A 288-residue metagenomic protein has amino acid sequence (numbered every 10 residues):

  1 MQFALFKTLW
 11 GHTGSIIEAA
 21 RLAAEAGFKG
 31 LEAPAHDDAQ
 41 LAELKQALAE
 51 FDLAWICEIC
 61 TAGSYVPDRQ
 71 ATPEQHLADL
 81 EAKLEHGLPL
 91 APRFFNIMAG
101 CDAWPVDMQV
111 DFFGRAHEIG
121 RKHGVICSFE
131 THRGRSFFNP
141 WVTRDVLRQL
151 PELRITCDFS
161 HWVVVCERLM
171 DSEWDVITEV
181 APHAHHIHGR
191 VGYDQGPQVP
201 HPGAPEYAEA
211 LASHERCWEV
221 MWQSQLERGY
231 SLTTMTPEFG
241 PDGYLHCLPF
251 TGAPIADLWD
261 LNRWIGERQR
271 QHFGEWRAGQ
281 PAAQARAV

Functional and structural regions predicted by a protein language model:
M1-A82, R263-V288: N-terminal pre-domain/capping segments
Q2, I17-E18, Q149-L153, V164-V288: Histidine-acidic metal/acid-base catalytic patches
Q2-T8, L31-A33, L53-C60, F95-I97 (+4 more regions): Hydrophobic faces of well-ordered beta-strands that scaffold small-molecule active sites in alpha/beta enzyme cores
F6-G11, P34-H36, C60-S64, G100-D102 (+4 more regions): Active-site beta-loop-alpha junctions enriched in small/polar residues
S15, H36, Q75-D79, M108 (+4 more regions): Soluble or luminal CAZymes and related metallo-dependent hydrolases
A20-E25, D38-I59, A78-A91, D111-H123 (+3 more regions): Acidic (Asp/Glu)-rich catalytic clusters
T61-A78, A103-V110, Q198-A208, Y244-P254: Surface-exposed, active-site-proximal loop segments in enzymatic domains
R69-R154, D260: Active-site acidic/histidine proton-transfer and metal-coordination neighborhood in alpha/beta enzyme cores
